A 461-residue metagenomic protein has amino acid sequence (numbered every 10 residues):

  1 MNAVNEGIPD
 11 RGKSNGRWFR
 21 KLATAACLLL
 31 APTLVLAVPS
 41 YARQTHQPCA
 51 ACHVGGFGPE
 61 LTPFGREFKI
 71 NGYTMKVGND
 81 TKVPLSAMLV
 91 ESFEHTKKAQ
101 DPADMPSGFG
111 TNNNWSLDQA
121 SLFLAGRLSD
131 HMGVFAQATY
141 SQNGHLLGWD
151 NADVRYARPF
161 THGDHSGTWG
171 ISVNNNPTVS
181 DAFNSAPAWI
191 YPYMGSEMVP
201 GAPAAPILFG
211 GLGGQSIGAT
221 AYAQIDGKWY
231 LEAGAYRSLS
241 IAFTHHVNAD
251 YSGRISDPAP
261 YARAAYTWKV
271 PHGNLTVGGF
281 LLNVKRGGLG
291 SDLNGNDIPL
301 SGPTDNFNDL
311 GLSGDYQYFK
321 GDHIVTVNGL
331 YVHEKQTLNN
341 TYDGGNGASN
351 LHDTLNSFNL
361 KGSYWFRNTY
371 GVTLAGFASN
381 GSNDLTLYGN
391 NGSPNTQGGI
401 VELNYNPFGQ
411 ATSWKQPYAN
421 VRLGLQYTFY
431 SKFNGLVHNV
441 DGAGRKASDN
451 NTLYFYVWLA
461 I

Functional and structural regions predicted by a protein language model:
M1-W18: N-terminal secretory signal peptides that target proteins for export/translocation
H46-G56: The canonical Cys-X-X-Cys-His
P48, V401-P407, A447-I461: Outer-membrane beta-barrel "beta-signal"
L61-T62, M88-H95, F109-I241, S256-H272 (+8 more regions): Outer membrane beta-barrel
K97-M105, L146-A152, F183-A188, A242-S252 (+6 more regions): Outer-membrane beta-barrel translocator domains and adjoining extracellular loop/strand segments of Gram-negative
T111-D118, H145-D150, G213-I217, I255-P260 (+5 more regions): Residues that define the transmembrane beta-barrel architecture of outer-membrane proteins
N274-G409: Detector for outer-membrane/organellar transmembrane beta-barrel domains, recognizing the amphipathic beta-strand
